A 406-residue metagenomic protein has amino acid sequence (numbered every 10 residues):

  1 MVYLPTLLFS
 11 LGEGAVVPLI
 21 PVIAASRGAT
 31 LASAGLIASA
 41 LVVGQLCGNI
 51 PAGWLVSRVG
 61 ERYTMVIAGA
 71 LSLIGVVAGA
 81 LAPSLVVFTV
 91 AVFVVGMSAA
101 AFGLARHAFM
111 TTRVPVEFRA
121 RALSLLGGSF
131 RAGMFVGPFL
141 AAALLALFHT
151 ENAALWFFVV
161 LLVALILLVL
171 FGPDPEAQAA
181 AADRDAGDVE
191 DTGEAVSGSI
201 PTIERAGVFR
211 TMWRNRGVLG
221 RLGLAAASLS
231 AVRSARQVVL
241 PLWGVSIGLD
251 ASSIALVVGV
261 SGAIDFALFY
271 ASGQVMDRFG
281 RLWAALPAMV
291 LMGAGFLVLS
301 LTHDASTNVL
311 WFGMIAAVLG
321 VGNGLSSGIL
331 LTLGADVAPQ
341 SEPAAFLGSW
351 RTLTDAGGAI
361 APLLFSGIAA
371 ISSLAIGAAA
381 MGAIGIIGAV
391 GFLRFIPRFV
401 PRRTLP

Functional and structural regions predicted by a protein language model:
M1-V42, R221, A225, R233-W243 (+1 more regions): Helix-loop boundary and gating motifs at the non-cytosolic
E13, V95-R106, V318-L330: Core transmembrane helices of Major Facilitator Superfamily
G48-G60, L268-R281: Helix-to-loop junctions at the C-terminal end of transmembrane segments in multipass secondary transporters
G60, L81-P83, G280, T302-S306: Helix-breaking motifs and short loop linkers at transmembrane-helix boundaries and internal kinks in secondary membrane
Y63-V77, W283-V298: Structural signature of the two symmetry-related core transmembrane helices
F93-F130: Cytoplasmic helix-loop-helix junction between adjacent transmembrane helices in 12-TM secondary transporters
A154-L170, A378-R394: Symmetry-related core transmembrane helices of the 12-TM Major Facilitator Superfamily/SLC fold
E176-L222: Juxtamembrane intracellular "pre-TM" segments in multi-pass secondary transporters
